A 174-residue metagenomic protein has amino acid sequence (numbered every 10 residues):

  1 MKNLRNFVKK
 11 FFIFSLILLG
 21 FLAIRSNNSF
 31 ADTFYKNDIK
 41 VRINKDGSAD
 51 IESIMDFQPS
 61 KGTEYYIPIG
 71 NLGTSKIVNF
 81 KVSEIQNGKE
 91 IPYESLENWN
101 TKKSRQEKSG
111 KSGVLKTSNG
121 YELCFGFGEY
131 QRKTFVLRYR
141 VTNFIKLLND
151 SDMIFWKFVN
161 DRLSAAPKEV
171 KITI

Functional and structural regions predicted by a protein language model:
K2-I13, A23: Bacterial N-terminal signal peptides that target proteins for export
I17-R25: Hydrophobic h-region of N-terminal signal peptides that target proteins for export in Gram-negative bacteria
R25-I174: Lumenal/extracellular ectodomains and adaptor appendage modules of the eukaryotic vesicle/secretory system
